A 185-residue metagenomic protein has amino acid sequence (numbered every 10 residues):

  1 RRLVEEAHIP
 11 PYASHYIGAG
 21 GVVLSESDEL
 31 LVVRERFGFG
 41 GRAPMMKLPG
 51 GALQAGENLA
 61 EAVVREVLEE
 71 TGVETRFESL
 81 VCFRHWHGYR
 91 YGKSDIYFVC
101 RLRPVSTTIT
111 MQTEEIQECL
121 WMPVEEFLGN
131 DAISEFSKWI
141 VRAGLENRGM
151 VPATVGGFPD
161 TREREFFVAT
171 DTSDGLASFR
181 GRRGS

Functional and structural regions predicted by a protein language model:
E5-A7, S25-S27, W86-I109, V124 (+2 more regions): Active-site-adjacent beta-strand/loop module that shapes the phosphate/pyrophosphate-binding cleft
E6-L48, T75, S79: N-terminal strand-loop-strand
P11-A13, V22-V23, E69-E74, G88-G92 (+1 more regions): Short, conserved, surface-exposed binding loops centered on an aromatic residue
V33, V63, V67, C119: Hydrophobic pocket/interface hotspot
F37-F39, L53-A55, C82-H87: Short, catalytically relevant binding-site loops at active-site mouths
F39-M45, A55, E114-S185: Nudix hydrolase/Nudix homology domain
L48-L80, C100, T108: The catalytic Nudix box helix
